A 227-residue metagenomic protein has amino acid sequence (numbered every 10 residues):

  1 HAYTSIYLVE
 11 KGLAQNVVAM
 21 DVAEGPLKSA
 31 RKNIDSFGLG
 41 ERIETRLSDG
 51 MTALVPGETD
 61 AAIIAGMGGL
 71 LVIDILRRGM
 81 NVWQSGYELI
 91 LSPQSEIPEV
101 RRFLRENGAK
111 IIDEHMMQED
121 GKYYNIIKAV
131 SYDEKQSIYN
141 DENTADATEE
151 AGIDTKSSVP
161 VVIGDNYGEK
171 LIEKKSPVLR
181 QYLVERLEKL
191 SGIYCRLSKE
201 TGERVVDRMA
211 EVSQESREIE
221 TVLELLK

Functional and structural regions predicted by a protein language model:
H1-Q15: Conserved SAM-binding loop of SAM-dependent methyltransferases across substrates and taxa, primarily the Class I
K11-L13, D35-G40, N81-W83: Short helix-capping segments at alpha-helix termini
V18, A23, E96-P98, E106-Q136 (+1 more regions): Active-site capping/gating segments
M20-D60: S-adenosyl-L-methionine
L47-D49, P93, D113: Short loop/edge segments at beta-strand edges and connector loops that shape dinucleotide/nucleotide cofactor-binding
T52-M80: Active-site segment flanking the S-adenosylmethionine/decSAM binding pocket in AdoMet-dependent transferases
W83-P98: Conserved beta-strand signature within the Rossmann-like core of class I S-adenosyl-L-methionine
Y132-K227: An accessory alpha-helical subdomain
